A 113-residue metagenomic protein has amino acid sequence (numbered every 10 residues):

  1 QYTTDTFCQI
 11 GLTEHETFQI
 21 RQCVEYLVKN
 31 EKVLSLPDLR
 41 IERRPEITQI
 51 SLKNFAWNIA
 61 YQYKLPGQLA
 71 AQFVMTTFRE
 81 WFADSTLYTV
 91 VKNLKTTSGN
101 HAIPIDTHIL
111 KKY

Functional and structural regions predicted by a protein language model:
Q1-Y113: Flexible coil/loop and intrinsically disordered linker positions at secondary-structure junctions
